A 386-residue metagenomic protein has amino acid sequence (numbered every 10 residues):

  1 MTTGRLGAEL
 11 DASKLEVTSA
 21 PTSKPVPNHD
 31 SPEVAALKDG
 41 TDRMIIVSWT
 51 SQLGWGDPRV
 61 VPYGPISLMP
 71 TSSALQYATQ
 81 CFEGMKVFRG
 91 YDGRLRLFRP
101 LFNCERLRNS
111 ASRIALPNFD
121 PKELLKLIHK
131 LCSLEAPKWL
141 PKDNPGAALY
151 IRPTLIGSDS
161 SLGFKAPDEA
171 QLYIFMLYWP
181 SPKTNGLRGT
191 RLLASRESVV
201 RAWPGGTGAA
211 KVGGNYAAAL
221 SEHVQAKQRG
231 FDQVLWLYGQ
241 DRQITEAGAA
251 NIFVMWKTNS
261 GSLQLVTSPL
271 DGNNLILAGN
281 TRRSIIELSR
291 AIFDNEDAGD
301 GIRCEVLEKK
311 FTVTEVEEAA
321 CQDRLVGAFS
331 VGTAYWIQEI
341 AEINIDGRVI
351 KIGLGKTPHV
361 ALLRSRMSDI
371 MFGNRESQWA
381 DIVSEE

Functional and structural regions predicted by a protein language model:
M1-Q233, L237-Q243, I286-E386: Conserved alpha/beta cores of soluble small-molecule-handling proteins
Q243-L275: Glycine- and Gly-Pro-enriched alpha-helical subdomains that act as flexible, kink-prone "lid/hinge" or packing modules
K257-S260, L270-L277, R290-D294, G301-E305: Short, charged helix-to-loop "capping" segments that act as catalytic/coupling loops
G279-S284: Feature captures the catalytic cores and cofactor-binding loops of soluble hydro-lyases/lyases that act on carboxylate
